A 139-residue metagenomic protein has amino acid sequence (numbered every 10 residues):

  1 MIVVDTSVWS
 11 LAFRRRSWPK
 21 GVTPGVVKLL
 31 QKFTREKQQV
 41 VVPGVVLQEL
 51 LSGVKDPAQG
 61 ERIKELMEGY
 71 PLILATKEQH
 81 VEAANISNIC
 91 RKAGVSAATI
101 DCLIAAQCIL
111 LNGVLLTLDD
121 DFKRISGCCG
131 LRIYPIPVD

Functional and structural regions predicted by a protein language model:
M1, A105, I109-D139: Acidic, PIN/NYN-like endoribonuclease modules and their adjacent C-terminal/linker elements
M1-V42, S52-E68, D139: Short, well-structured N-terminal submotif of metal-dependent ribonuclease cores
D5-S7, D101, D119: Acidic active-site catalytic centers that drive phospho-/nucleotidyl reactions and related ester hydrolyses
D5-T6, L50, A83, C108: Generic structural signal for small/hydrophobic residues in well-ordered secondary structure, especially within
W9, L47-L50, F122-K123: A generic structural signal for short hydrophobic patches within well-formed alpha-helices
V27, L47, G60-I63, H80-A83 (+1 more regions): A general structural signal for well-ordered alpha-helical segments in protein cores
E36-K37, L66-Y70, A93, L111 (+1 more regions): Structured helix-beta-strand junction loops
P71-L116: Active-site neighborhoods of divalent-metal-dependent phosphate/nucleic-acid chemistry enzymes
